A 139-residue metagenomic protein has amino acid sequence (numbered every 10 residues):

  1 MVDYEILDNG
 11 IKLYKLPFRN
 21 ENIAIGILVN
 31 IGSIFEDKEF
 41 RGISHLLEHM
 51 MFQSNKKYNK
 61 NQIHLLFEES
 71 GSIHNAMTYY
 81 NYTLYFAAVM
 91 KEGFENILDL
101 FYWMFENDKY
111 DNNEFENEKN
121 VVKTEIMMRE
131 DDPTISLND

Functional and structural regions predicted by a protein language model:
M1-Q62: His/Glu-rich zincin catalytic helix
V29, K56, I63-D139: Acidic/histidine-enriched segments that form metal/cofactor-coordinating and catalytic pocket/exosite environments
